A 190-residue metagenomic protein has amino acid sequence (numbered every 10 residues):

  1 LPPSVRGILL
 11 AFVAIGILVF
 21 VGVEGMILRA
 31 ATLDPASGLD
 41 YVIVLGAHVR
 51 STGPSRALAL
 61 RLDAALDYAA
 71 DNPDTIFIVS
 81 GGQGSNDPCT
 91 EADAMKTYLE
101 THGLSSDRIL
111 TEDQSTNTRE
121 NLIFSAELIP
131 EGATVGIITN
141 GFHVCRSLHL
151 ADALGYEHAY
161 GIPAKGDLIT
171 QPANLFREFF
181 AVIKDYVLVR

Functional and structural regions predicted by a protein language model:
L1-S37: N-terminal membrane-anchoring alpha-helices
V13, Y68, A153, K184-D185: Enrichment for repetitive, rod-forming helical segments
E24-F176: A structural signal for short, hydrophobic/glycine-enriched beta-strand patches
Q171-R190: A transmembrane-helix-recognition feature enriched in membrane-embedded lipid enzymes and envelope glyco-/phospholipid
